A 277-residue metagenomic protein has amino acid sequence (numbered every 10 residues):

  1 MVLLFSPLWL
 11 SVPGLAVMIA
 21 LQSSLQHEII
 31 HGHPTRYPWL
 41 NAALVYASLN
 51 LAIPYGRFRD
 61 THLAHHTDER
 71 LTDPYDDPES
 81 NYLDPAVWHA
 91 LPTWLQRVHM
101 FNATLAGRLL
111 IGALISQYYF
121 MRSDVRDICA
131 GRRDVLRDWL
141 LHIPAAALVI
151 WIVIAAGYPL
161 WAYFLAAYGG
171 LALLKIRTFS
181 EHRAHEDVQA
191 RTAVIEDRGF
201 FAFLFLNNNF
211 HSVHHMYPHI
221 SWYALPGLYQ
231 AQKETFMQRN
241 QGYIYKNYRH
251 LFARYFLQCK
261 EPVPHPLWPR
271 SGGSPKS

Functional and structural regions predicted by a protein language model:
M1-M18, L49-L160, F164, Y223-S277: Non-catalytic, topology-defining segments of multipass membrane proteins
V2-L25, W39, Y46-G56, A167-L171 (+1 more regions): Membrane-embedded alpha-helical segments that form the functional core of polytopic membrane enzymes, especially those
V17-I29, P54, F58, L105-Q117 (+2 more regions): Transmembrane alpha-helical segments that form the membrane-embedded catalytic/substrate-channel core of multi-pass
A20-P38, F58-L71, R177-A184, N208-L225: Acidic (Asp/Glu-rich) catalytic motifs at the cytosolic membrane interface
G32, A47-N50, H211, T235: Alpha-helix C-capping/helix-to-loop hinge sites
P34-I53, Y75-L91, Q189-F201: Juxtamembrane helix-capping/reentrant segments at transmembrane boundaries
V45, L49, L174, T178-E181 (+1 more regions): Generic alpha-helical structural context detector
T192-H211, I220: Functional transmembrane helices that form membrane-embedded active or gating regions
